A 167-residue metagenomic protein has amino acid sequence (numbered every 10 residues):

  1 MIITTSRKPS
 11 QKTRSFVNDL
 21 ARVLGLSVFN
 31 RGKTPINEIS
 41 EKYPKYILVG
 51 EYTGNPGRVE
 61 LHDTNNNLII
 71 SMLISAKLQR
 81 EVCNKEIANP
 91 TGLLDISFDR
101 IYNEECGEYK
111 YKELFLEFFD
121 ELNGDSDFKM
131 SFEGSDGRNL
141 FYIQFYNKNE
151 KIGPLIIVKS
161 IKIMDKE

Functional and structural regions predicted by a protein language model:
M1-E167: Phospho-regulatory, Ser/Thr- and acidic-rich intrinsically disordered linkers and terminal tails that flank modular
